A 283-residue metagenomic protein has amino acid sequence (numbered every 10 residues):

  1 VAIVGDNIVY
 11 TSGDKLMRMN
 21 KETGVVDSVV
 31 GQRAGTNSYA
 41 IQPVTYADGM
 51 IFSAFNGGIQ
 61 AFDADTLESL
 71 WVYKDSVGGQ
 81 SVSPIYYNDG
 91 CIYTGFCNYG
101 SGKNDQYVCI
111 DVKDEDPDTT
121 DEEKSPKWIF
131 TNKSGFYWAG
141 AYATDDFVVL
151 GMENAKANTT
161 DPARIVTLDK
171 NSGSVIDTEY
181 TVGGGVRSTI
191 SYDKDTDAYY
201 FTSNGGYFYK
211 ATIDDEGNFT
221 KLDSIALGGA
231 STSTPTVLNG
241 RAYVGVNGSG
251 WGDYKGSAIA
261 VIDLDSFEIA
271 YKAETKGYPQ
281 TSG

Functional and structural regions predicted by a protein language model:
V1-K15, G35-I59, Q80-V108, K133-I165 (+3 more regions): Repeat-blade elements of multi-bladed beta-propeller folds
K15, D116-P117: Sequence-structural signature of mature extracellular/luminal beta-sheet repeat domains, prominently beta-propellers
R18-M19, Q32, A61, D75 (+7 more regions): Hydrophobic residues in beta-strands and at strand termini
N20-G24, D63-L67, D111-E115, L168-G173 (+2 more regions): Short loop/turn segments that connect beta-strands within beta-propeller blades
V25-G35, E68-K74, D118-T131, S174-Y180 (+2 more regions): A short beta-strand motif characteristic of beta-propeller blades
P162, V175-Y180, G185, G206-T212 (+2 more regions): Kelch-like beta-propeller repeat domains
T202, T220-K221, G245-V246, I262-D265 (+1 more regions): Glycine-rich phosphate/oxyanion-binding loops and their immediately adjacent helices within cytosolic catalytic domains
A260, D265-T275, Q280-G283: Ankyrin-repeat and related helical/solenoid repeat scaffolds used for protein-protein interactions
